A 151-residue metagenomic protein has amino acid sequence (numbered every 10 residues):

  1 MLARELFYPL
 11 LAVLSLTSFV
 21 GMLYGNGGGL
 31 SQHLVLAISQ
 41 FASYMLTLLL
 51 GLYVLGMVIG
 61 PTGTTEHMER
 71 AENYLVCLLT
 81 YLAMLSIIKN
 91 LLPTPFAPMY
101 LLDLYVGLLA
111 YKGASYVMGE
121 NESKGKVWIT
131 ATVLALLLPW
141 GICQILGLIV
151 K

Functional and structural regions predicted by a protein language model:
M1-E5, T64, Y74-C77, N90 (+2 more regions): Membrane-interface junctions
M1-E69: Selected alpha-helical membrane-embedding segments in polytopic membrane proteins
M1-L14, Y74-L82, G125-V133: Alpha-helical membrane-anchoring segments
L14, S18, A83-S86, L109: Helical transmembrane-bundle signal
L36, Q40, Y44, E69-L78 (+2 more regions): Alpha-helical transmembrane segments of multi-pass membrane proteins, especially transporters and channels
L48-Y53, L82, L108, W140: Transmembrane alpha-helical segments of multi-pass membrane transport proteins and ion-pumping complexes
L55-K89: Membrane-associated alpha-helix detector
I88-K151: Terminal transmembrane helical module of multi-pass membrane proteins
